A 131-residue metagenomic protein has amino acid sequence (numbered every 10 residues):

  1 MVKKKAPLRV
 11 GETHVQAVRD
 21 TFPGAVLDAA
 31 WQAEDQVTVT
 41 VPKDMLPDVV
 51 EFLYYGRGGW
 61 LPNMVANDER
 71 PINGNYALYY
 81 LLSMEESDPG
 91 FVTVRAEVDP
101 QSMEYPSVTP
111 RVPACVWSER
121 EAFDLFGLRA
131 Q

Functional and structural regions predicted by a protein language model:
M1-Q131: Terminal low-complexity/charged segments
